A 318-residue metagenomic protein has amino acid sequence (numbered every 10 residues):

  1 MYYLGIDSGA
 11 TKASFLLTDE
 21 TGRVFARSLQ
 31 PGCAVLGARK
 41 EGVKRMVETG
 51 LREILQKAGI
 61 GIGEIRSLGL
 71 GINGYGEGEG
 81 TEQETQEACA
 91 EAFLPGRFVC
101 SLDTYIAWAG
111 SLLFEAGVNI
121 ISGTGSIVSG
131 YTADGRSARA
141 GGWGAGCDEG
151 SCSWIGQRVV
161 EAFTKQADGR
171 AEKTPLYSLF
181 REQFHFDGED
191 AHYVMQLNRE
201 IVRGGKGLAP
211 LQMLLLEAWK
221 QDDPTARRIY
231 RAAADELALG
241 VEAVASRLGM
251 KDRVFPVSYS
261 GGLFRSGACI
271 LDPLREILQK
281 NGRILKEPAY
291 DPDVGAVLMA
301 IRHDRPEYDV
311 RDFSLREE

Functional and structural regions predicted by a protein language model:
M1-E64, A88, S111-V118, V160-E318: ATP-binding/phosphotransfer module of carbohydrate and carboxylate kinases, centering on a glycine-rich
T11, G74-Y75, T124-I127: Short glycine-rich anion-binding loops that position phosphate/pyrophosphate groups of nucleotides and phosphorylated
L16, G69-G71, V99, N119: Short, conserved beta-strand segments within well-ordered enzyme catalytic domains that often line or immediately flank
K40, E79-Q83, C152, A268-L271: Conserved strand-to-helix beginnings and helix N-cap segments that scaffold or border functional pockets
L55-A92, G96, S111-L112: Short beta-strand-loop/turn "lid" adjacent to the catalytic site in phosphate-handling enzymes
P95-N119: Conserved phosphate-binding catalytic cores of ATP/NTP-utilizing and phosphoryl-transfer enzymes
A107, I127-S129, D293: Short gly/pro/ser/thr-enriched loop/turn and capping motifs at secondary-structure boundaries
E115-A171: Glycine-rich phosphate-binding loop of actin/hexokinase-like ATP-binding domains
